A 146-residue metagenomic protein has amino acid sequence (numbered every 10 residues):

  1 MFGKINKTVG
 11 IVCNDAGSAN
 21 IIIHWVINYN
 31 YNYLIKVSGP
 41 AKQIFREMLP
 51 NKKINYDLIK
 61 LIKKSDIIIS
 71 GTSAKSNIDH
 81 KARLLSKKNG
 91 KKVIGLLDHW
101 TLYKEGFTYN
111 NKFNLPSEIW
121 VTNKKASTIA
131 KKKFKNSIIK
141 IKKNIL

Functional and structural regions predicted by a protein language model:
M1-T8: Nucleotide-sugar donor-binding and catalytic loop/hinge architecture of NDP-sugar-dependent glycosyltransferases
T8-L146: Active-site and donor-binding regions of nucleotide-sugar-utilizing enzymes
